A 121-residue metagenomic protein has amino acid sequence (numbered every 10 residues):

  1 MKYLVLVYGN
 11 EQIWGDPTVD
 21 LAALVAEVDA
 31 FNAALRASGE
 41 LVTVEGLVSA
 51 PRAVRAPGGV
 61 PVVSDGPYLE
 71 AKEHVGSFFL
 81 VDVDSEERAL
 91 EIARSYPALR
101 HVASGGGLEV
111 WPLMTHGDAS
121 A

Functional and structural regions predicted by a protein language model:
M1-A121: Conserved, structured core segments of small domains
